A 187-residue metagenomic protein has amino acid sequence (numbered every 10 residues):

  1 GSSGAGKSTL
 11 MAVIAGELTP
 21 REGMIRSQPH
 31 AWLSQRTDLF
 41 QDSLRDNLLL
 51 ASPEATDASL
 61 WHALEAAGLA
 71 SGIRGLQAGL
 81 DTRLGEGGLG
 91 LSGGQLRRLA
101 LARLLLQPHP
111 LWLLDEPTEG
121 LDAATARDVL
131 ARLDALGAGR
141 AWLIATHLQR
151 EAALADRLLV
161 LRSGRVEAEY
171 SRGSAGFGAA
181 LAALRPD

Functional and structural regions predicted by a protein language model:
A15: Helix-to-loop junction immediately C-terminal to a conserved catalytic motif
R45-G85, L130-A131: ABC ATPase nucleotide-binding domain helical subdomain, centered on the C-loop/LSGGQ "ABC signature"
L101: Hydrophobic anchor residue at the start of the ABC signature
W112-E116: Catalytic Walker B motif of ABC-type/P-loop ATPase nucleotide-binding domains
A123-A124: Helix N-cap at the start of a conserved alpha-helix in ABC-type nucleotide-binding domains
R132-I144, A152: Conserved catalytic loops of ABC-family nucleotide-binding domains
R165-D187: Conserved beta-strand-loop-alpha-helix hinge in the C-terminal portion of ABC ATPase nucleotide-binding domains
